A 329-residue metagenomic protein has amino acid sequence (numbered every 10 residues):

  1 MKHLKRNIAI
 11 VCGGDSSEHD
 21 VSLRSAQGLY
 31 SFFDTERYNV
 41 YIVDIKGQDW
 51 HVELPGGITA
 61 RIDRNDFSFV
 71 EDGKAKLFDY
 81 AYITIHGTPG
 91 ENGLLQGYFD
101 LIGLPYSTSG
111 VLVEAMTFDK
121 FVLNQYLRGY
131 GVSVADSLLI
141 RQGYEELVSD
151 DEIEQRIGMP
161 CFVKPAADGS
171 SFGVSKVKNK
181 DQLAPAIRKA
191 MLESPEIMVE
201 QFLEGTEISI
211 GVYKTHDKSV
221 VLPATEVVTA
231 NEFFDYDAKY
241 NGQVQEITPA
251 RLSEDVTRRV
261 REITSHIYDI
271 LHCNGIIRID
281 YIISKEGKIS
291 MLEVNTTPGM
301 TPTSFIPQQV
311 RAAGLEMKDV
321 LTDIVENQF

Functional and structural regions predicted by a protein language model:
M1-S107, V111-L112, M116-F118, V122 (+1 more regions): ATP-binding N-terminal substructure of ATP-dependent carboxylate-amine bond-forming enzymes
K2-C12, S16, R24, M116-G205 (+1 more regions): Active-site nucleotide/adenylate-binding loops and adjacent lid/helix of ATP-dependent enzymes
V40, P105-Y106, V134, C161 (+1 more regions): Hydrophobic beta-strand scaffold residues
G87, V227-A230, N295-Q309: Glycine-rich phosphate/pyrophosphate-binding beta-alpha loops
D151, A250, I270, I276 (+2 more regions): Peripheral (often C-terminal) accessory segments that flank ATP-dependent C-N-forming ligase machineries
K178-E262, I283-S290: Phosphate-binding site of ATP-dependent enzymes
Q201, Y268-M300, V310: Conserved metal-phosphate-binding beta-hairpin within the catalytic cores of diverse ATP-dependent phosphoryl-transfer
